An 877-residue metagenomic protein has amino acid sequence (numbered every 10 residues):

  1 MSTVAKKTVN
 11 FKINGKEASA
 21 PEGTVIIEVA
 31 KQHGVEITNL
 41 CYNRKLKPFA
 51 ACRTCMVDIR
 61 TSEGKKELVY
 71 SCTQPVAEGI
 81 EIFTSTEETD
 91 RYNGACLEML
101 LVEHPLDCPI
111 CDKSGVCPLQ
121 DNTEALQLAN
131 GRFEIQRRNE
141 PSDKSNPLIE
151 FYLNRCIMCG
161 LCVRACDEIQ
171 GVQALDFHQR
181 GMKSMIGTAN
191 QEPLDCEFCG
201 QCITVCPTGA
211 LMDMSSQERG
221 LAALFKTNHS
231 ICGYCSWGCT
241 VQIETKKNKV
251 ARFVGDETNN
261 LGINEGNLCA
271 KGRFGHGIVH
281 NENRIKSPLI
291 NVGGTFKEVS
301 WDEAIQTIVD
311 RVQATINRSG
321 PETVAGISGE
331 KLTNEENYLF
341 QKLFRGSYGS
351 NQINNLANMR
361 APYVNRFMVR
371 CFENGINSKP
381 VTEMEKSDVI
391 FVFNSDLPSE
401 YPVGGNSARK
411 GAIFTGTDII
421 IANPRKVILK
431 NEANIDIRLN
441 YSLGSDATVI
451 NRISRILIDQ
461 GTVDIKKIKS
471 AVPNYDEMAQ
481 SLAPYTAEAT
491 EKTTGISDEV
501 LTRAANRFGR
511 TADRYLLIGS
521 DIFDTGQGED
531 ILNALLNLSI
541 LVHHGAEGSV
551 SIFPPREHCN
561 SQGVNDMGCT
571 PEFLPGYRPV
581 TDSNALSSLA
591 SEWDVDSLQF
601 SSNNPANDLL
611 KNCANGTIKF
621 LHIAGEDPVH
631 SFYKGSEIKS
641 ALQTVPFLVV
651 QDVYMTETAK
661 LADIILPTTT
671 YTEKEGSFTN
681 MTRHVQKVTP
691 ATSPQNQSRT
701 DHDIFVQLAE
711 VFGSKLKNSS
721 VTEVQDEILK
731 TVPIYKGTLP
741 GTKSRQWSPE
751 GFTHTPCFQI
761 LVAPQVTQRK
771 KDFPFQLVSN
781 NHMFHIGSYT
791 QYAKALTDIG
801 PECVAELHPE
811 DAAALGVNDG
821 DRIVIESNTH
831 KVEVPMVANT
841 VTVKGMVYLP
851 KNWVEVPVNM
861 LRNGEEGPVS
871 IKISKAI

Functional and structural regions predicted by a protein language model:
F11-K12, E78-F83, T188-A189, A433-Y441 (+3 more regions): Short beta-alpha connecting loops at secondary-structure transitions that line or flank enzyme active sites
T24-E28, P75, T333, P605 (+1 more regions): Short, structural beta-strand-to-alpha-helix junction motif
I26-R60: A basic, amphipathic helix-loop patch mediating RNA/tRNA/ribosome contacts
R53-F198, I203-I231, G238, K246-K249: Fe-S ferredoxin-like electron-transfer domains and their immediately adjacent linker/connector regions across
P105, R219-K674, L708-L716, L777 (+2 more regions): Catalytic alpha/large subunits of respiratory electron-transfer oxidoreductases, centered on bis-MGD molybdoenzymes
L106-I135, S142, G294-T295, V463-I496 (+6 more regions): N-terminal leader/propeptide and maturation segments of large enzyme subunits in energy/redox metabolism and hydrolases
L532-L536, Q562-T570, S588, V721-L796: Long, low-complexity segments enriched in small/aliphatic residues
P694-R745, T790-E806, E810-I877: Long, contiguous, secondary-structure-rich segments that constitute the structural scaffold of globular domains
